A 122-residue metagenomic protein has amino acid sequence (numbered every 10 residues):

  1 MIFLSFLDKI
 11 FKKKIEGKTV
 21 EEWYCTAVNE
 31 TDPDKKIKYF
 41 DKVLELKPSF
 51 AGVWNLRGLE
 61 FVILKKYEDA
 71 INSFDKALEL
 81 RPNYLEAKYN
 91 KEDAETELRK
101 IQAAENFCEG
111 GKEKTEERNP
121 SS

Functional and structural regions predicted by a protein language model:
K18-E21, G52, E86: Start-of-helix register in tetratricopeptide repeats
L44-E45, K76-E79: Conserved structural position within tetratricopeptide repeats
I63, E97-K100, A104: Register position in tetratricopeptide repeats
